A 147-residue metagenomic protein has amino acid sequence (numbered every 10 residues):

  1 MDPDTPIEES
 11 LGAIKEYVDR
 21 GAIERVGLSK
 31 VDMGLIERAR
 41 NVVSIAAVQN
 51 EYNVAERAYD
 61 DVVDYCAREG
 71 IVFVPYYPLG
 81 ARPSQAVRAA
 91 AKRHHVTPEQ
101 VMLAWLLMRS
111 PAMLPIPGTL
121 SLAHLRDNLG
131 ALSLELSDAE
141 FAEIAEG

Functional and structural regions predicted by a protein language model:
D2-G147: Beta/alpha (TIM)-barrel catalytic core signal, keyed to glycine-rich beta->alpha loops juxtaposed to Asp/Glu that bind
